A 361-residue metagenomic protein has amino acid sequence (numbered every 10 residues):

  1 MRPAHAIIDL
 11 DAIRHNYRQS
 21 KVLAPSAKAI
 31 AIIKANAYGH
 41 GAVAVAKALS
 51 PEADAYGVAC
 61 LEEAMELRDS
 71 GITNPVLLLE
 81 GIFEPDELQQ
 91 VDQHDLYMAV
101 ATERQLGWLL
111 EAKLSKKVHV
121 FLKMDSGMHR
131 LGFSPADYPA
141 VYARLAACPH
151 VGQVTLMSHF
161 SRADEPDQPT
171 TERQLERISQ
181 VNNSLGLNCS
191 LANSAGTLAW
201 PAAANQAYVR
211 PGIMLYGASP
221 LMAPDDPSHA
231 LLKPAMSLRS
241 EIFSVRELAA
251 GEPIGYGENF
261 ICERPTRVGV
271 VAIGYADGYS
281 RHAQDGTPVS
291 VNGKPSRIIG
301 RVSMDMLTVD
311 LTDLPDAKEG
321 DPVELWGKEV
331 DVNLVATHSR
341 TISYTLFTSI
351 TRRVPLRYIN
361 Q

Functional and structural regions predicted by a protein language model:
R2-L10, R14, E63, I82-P85 (+2 more regions): Active-site anion/phosphate-binding pocket segments in diverse small-molecule metabolic enzymes
A4-I7, A12-H15, P25-Q180, S184-S190 (+1 more regions): Active-site-proximal beta-alpha core segment in soluble small-molecule metabolic enzymes
Q19: Solvent-exposed, charged/polar functional surfaces in cytosolic regulatory/catalytic domains
